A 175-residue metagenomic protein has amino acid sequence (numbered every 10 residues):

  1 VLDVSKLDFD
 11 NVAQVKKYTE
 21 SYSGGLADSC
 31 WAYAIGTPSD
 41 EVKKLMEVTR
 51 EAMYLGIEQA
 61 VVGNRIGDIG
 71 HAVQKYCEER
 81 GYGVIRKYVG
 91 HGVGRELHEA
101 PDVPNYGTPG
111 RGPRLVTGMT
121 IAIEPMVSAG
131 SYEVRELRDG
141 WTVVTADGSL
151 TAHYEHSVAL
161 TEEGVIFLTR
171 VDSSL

Functional and structural regions predicted by a protein language model:
V1-Q14: A short beta-loop-alpha structural element at the N-terminal edge of CoA-dependent acyl/N-acetyltransferase catalytic
A13-E20, G25-L175: Active-site neighborhoods and metal-handling regions in enzymes and metal-associated proteins
